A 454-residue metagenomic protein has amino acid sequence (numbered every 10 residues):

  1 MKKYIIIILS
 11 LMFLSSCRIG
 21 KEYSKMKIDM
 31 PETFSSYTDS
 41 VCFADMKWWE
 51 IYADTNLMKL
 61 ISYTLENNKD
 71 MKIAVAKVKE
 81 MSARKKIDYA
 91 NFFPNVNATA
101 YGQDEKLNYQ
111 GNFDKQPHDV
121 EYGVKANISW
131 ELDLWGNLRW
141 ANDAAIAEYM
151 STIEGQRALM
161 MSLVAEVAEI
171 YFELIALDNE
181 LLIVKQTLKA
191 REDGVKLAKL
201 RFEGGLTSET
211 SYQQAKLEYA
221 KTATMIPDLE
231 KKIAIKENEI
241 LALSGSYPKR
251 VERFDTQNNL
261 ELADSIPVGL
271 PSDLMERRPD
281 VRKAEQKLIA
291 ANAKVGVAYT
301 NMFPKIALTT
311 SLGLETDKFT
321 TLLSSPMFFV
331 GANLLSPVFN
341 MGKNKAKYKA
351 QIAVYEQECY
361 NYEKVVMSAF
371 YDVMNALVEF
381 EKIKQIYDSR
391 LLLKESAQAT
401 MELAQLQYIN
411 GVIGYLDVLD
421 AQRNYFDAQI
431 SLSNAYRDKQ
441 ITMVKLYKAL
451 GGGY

Functional and structural regions predicted by a protein language model:
I5-E66, E230-E276, A449-Y454: Terminal intrinsically disordered/low-complexity segments used for targeting and assembly
R18, L138, A147, E154-L270 (+3 more regions): Periplasmic alpha-helical coiled-coil/stalk elements that build and connect Gram-negative outer-membrane
I19, K47, A53-Y63, N67 (+5 more regions): Small/polar-residue-enriched beta-strand and adjacent coil segments characteristic of outer-membrane beta-barrel
L57-K59, E80, E121-G123, E169 (+4 more regions): Transmembrane beta-barrel architecture of outer-membrane proteins
N67-N68, G204, N410: Charged, alpha-helical scaffolding/interaction elements associated with membrane systems
I73-D88, L159, A165-K185, D193 (+6 more regions): Amphipathic alpha-helical coiled-coil segments
